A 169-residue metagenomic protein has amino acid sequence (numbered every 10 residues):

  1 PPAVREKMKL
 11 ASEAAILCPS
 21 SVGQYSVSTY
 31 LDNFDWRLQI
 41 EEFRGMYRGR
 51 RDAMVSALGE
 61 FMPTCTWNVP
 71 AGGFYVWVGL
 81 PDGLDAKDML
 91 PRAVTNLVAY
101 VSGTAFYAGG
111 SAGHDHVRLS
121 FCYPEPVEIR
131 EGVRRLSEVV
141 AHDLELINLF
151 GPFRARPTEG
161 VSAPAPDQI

Functional and structural regions predicted by a protein language model:
P1-G45: Conserved core segment of the aminotransferase class I/II
P1-P2, D32, G79-P81, C122-P124: Residue-level recognition of strand-loop junctions within catalytic nucleotide-signaling folds
Q24, S28, E41, G45-V55 (+2 more regions): Conserved glycine-rich beta-strand-loop-beta hairpin in the small C-terminal domain of fold type I
L84-M89, V127-E131: Short, conserved charged micro-motifs
T95-N96, A108-I169: PLP-dependent enzyme catalytic core of the Aspartate aminotransferase-like
A99: Residue-level detector of anion-binding/catalytic polar loops
